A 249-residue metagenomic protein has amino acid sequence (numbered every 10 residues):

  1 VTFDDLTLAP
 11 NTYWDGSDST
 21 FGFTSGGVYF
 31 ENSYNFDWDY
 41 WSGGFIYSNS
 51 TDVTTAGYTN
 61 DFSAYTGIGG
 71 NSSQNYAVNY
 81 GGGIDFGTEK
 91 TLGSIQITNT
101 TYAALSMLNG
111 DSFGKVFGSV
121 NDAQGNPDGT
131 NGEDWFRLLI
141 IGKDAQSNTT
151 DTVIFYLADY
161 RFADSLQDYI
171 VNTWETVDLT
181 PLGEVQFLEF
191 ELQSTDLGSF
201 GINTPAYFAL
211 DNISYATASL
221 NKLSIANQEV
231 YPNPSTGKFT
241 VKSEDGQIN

Functional and structural regions predicted by a protein language model:
V1-G87: N-terminal targeting leaders for non-cytosolic proteins
N60, I68-G87, Q96, T100 (+2 more regions): Portal/gating segments that form or line small-molecule/metal binding sites
G87-S94, E184-V185: Extended extracellular/luminal ectodomain segments enriched in beta-structured repeat modules
M107-L138: Short coil-to-beta strand junction motifs in C2/discoidin
N131-T217: Terminal, low-complexity interaction segments
L182-G183, E244-N249: Short proline/glycine-enriched turn/loop motifs at strand-loop junctions of beta-rich domains
N221-D245: Surface-exposed, proline-anchored Ser/Thr-rich loop/turn motifs
